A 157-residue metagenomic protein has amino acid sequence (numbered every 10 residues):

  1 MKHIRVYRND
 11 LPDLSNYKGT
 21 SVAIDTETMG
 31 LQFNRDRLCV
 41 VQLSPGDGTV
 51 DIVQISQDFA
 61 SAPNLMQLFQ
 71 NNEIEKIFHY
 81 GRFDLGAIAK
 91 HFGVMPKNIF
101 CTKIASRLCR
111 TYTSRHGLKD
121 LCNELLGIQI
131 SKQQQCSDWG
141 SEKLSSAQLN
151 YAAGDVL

Functional and structural regions predicted by a protein language model:
M1-D120: Conserved RNase H-like, two-metal-ion catalytic cores of nucleic-acid enzymes
H3-R5, Q129-K132: Short secondary-structure junctions
M95-P96, I104, L126, Q135 (+1 more regions): Glycine-rich, flexible loop/turn motifs
L108-C109, L125, D155: Short alpha-helical scaffold segments that flank and stabilize functional sites
H116-I130: A polyampholytic, Gly/Pro-enriched intrinsically disordered region
I130-L157: Acidic, Mg2+-coordinating catalytic module of metal-dependent nucleases/exonucleases that use a two-metal-ion mechanism
